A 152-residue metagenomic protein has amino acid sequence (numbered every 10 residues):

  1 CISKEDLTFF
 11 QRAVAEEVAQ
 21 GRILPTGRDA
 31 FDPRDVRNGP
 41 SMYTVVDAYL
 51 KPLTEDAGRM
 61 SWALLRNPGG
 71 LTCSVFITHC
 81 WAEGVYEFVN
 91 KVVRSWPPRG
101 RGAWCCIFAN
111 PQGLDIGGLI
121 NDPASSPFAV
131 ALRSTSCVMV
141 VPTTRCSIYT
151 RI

Functional and structural regions predicted by a protein language model:
C1-I152: The feature represents the membrane-entry module of six-transmembrane cation channels
